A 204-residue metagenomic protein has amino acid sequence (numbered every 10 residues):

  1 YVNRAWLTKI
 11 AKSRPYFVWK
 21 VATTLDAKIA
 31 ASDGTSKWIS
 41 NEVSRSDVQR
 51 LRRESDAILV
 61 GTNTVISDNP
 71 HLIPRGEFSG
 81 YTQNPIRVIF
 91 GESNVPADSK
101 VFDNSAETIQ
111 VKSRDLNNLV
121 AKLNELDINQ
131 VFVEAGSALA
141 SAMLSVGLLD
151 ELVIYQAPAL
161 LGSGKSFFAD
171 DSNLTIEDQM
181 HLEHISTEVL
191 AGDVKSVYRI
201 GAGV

Functional and structural regions predicted by a protein language model:
V2-N3: A gly/proline- and charged-residue-enriched helix-loop-helix capping module
L7-V204: Enzymes that bind and transform nitrogen-containing heteroaromatic metabolites
